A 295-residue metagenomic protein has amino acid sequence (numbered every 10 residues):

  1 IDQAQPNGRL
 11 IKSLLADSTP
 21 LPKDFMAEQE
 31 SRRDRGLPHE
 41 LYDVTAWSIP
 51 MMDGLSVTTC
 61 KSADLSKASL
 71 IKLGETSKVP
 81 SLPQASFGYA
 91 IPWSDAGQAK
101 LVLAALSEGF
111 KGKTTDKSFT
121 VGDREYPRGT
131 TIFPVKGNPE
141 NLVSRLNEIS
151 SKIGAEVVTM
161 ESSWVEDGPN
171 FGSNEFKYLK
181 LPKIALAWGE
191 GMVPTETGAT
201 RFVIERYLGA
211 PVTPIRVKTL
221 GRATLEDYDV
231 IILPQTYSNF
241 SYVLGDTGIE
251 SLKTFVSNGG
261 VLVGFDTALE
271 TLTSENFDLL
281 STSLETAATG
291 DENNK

Functional and structural regions predicted by a protein language model:
I1-K295: Intrinsic-disorder/low-complexity accessory segments
